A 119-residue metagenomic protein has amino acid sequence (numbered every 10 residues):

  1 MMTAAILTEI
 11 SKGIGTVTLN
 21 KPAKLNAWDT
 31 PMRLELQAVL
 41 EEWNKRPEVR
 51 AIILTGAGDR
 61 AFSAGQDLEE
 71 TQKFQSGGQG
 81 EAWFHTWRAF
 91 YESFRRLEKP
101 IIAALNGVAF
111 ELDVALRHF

Functional and structural regions predicted by a protein language model:
M1-T55, E92: Conserved CoA-thioester-binding segment of acyl-CoA-metabolizing enzymes
V17, L54, D67, L116-H118: Hydrophobic/aromatic residues within transmembrane alpha-helices of multi-pass small-molecule transporters
N20, Q66, N106: Histidine-centered beta-alpha loop that forms part of the nucleotide-sugar donor binding/catalytic region in diverse
A27, A61-A64, E111: Short active-site-adjacent helix-start/loop capping segments
L36, T86-W87, F110: Amphipathic coiled-coil/heptad-repeat helices and related helical stalk/stem segments that mediate oligomerization
T55-G56, L105: Short beta-strand/turn micro-motifs composed of small residues that flank or help shape donor/cofactor-binding pockets
G56-S93: Glycine- (often His-adjacent) and acidic-residue-rich active-site loop that binds/positions the CoA thioester
S93-F119: Glycine-rich beta-to-alpha active-site loop
